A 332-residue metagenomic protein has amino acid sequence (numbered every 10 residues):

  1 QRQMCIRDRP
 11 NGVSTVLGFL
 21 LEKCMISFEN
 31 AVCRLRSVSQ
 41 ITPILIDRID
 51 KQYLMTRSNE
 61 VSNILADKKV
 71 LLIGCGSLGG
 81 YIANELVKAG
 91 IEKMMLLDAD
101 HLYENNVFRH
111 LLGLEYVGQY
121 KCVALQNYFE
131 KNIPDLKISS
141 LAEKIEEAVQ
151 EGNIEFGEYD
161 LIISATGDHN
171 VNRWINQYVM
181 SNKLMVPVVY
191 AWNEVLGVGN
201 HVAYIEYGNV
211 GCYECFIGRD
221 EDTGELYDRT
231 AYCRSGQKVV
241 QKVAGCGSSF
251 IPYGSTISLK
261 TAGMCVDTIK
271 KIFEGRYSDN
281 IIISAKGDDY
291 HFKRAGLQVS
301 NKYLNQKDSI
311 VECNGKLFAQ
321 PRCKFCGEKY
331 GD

Functional and structural regions predicted by a protein language model:
Q1-Q3, R7-E29, G157-L161, A165-D332: Glycine-rich phosphate/adenylate-binding loop
Q1-Q3, R7-K68: Glycine/serine-rich phosphate-binding loop and adjoining beta1-alpha1 elements at the start of nucleotide-handling
V61-H101: Glycine-rich adenosine-cofactor-binding loop
I73, A89, L97-A99, L141-E143 (+2 more regions): Generic beta-strand/beta-sheet core signal
G79-G80, A148-Q150, V171-R173: Short, well-ordered alpha-helical microsegments
E85, E151-G152, R173-Y178: A short acidic, amphipathic alpha-helical/loop segment
A99-D135: Glycine-rich phosphate-binding loop and adjoining beta1-alpha1-beta2 segment of Rossmann-like nucleotide-binding folds
Q126-Y159, T166-D168: A structured beta-alpha segment of the ubiquitous adenosine-cofactor-binding alpha/beta core
